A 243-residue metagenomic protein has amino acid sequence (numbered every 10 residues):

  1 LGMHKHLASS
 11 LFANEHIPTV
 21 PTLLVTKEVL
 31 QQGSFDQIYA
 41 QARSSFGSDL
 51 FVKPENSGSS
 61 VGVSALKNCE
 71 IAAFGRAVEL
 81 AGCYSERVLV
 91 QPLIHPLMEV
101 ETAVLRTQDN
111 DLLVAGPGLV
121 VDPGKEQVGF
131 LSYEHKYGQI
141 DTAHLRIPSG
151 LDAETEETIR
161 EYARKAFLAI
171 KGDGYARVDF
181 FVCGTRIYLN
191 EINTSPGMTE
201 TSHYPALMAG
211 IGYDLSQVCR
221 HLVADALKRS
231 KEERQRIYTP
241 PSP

Functional and structural regions predicted by a protein language model:
L1-Q91, H95-P96, Q108: Active-site nucleotide/adenylate-binding loops and adjacent lid/helix of ATP-dependent enzymes
A13-H16, G150-P243: ATP-dependent carboxylate activation and anion-phosphoryl transfer catalytic cores that bind Mg-ATP to form
P54, H135-Y137, N193-P196: Short, small-residue-rich loop/turn micro-motifs
S59-V61, T142-L145, E200-Y204: Short small-residue beta-strand/loop micro-motif enriched in glycine and branched aliphatics
V63-L66, Y133, I147, M198: Short clusters of hydrophobic/aromatic residues that line enzyme substrate/ligand-binding pockets
I71-T155, E161, V182, I187-Y188: Phosphate-binding site of ATP-dependent enzymes
